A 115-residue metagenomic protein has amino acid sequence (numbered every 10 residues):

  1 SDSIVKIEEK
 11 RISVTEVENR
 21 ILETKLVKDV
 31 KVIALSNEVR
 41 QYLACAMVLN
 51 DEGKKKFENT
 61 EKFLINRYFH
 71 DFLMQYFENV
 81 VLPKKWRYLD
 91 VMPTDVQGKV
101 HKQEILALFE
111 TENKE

Functional and structural regions predicted by a protein language model:
S1-V81: AMP-binding/adenylate-forming catalytic core of the ANL superfamily
V5, V32-I33, H70-E115: Conserved C-terminal "lid"/linker of ANL adenylate-forming enzymes
